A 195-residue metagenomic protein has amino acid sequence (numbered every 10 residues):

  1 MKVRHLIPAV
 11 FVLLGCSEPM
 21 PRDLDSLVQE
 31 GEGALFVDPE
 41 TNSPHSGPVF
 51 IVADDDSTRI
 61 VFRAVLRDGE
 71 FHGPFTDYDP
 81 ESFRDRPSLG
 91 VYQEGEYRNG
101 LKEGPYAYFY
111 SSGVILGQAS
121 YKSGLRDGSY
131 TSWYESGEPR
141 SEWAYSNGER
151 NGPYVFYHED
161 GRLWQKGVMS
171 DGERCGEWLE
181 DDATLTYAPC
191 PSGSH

Functional and structural regions predicted by a protein language model:
M1-L14: Sec-dependent bacterial lipoprotein signal peptides
G15-H195: Glycine/tyrosine- and acidic-biased, solvent-exposed loop/turn segments at the edges of beta-strands
